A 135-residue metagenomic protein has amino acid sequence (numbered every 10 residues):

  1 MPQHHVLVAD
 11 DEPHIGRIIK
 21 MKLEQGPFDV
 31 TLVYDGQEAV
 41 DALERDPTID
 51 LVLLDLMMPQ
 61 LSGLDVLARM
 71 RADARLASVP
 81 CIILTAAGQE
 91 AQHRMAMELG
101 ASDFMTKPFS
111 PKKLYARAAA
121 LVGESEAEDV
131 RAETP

Functional and structural regions predicted by a protein language model:
G16, M58-Q60, A68, A77 (+2 more regions): The feature encodes the CheY-like receiver
R17-Q25: Charged docking surfaces used in two-component/phosphorelay signaling
L32-L51: Acidic, metal-coordinating helix/loop segments flanking the phosphotransfer/catalytic sites of two-component signaling
V33-Q37, H93, P111: Conserved Asp/Asn-Gly motif in the active-site loop of CheY-like receiver
S102: Short, glycine/charged-rich "phosphate-handling" switch motifs in NTP-dependent and phosphotransfer domains
F109-A118: C-terminal output helix
